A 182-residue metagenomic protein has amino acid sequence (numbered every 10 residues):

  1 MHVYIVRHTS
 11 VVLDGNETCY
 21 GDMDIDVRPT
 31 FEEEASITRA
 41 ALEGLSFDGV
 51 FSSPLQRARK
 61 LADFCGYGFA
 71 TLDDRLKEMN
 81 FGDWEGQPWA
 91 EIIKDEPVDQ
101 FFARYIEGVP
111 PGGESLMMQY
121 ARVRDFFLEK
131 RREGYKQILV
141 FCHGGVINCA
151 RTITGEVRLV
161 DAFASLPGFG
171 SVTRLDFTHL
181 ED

Functional and structural regions predicted by a protein language model:
H2-H8, V140-F141: Short, hydrophobic/glycine-enriched beta-strand segments
V6-C65: Active-site-proximal alpha-helix that buttresses catalytic centers in soluble enzyme cores
E43-S46, K130-K136: Glycine-rich phosphate-binding loop signature in dinucleotide/nucleotide-binding domains
S52-S53, A121, F141-C142: Short beta-strand scaffold positions
F64, C149-I153: Active-site signature of alpha/beta-hydrolase-fold catalytic machinery across serine- and Asp/Cys-nucleophile hydrolases
C65-R122: Phosphate-handling substructures
G144-N148, S171-T173: GST superfamily/GST-like fold recognition
G155-E181: Domain-level recognition of soluble alpha/beta enzyme cores, biased toward histidine phosphatases/phosphomutases
